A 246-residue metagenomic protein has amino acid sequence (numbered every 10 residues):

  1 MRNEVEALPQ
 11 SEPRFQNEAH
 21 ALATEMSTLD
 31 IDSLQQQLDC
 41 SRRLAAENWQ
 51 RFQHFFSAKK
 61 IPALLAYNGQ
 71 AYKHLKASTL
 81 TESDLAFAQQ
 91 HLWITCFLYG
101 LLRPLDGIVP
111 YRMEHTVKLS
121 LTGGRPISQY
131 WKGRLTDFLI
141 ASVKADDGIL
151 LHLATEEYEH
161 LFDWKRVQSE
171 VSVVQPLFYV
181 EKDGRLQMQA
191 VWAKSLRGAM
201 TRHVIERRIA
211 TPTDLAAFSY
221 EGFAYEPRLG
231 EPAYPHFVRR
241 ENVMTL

Functional and structural regions predicted by a protein language model:
M1-T79: Active-site helix-to-loop segments that bind/position phosphate- or nucleotide-bearing substrates and donors across
A77-E231, H236-L246: Internal, well-folded beta-alpha domain core
